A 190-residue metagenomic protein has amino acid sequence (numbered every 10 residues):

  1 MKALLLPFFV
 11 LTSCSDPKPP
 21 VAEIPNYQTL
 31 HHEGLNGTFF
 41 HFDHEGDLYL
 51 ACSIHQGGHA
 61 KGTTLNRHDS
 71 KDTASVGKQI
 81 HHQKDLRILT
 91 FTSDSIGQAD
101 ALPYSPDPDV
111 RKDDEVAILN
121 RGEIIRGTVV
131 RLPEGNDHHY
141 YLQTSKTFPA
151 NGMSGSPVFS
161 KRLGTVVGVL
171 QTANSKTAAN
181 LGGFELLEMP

Functional and structural regions predicted by a protein language model:
M1-P7: Sec-dependent signal peptide recognition, specifically the positively charged N-region followed immediately by
L11-S13: C-terminal motif of bacterial Sec signal peptides marking the signal peptidase cleavage site
P17-D72, L163, V169-S175, A179-N180: Catalytic histidine site
F40-H41, V76-I80, V129-P133: Short amphipathic beta-strand and strand-loop transition segments with alternating hydrophobic
G46-R126: Conserved active-site neighborhood of the chymotrypsin/trypsin-like protease fold
I96-S154, V169-A179: Flexible, gly/ser-rich surface segments that form the specificity/activation loops bordering the active-site cleft
N180, L187-P190: Pro/Ala/Gly-rich low-complexity, hydrophilic intrinsically disordered segments
